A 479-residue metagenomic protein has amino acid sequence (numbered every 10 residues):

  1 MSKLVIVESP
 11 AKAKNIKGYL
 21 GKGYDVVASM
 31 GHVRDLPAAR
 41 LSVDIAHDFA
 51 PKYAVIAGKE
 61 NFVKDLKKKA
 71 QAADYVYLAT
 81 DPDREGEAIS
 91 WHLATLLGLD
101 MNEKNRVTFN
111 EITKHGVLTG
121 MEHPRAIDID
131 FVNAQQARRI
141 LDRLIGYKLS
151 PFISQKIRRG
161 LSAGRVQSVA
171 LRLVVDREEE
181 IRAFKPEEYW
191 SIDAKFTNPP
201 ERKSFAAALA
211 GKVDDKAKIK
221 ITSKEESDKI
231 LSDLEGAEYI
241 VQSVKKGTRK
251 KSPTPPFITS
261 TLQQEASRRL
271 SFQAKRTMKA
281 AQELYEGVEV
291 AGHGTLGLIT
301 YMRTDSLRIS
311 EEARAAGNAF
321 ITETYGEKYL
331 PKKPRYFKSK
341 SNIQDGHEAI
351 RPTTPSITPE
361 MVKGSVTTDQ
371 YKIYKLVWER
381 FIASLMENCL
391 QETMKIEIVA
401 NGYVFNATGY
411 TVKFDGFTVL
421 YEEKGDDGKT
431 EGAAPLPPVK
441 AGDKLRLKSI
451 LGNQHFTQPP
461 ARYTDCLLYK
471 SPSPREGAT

Functional and structural regions predicted by a protein language model:
M1-L467: Toprim catalytic domain recognition across nucleic-acid enzymes
Y469-A478: Conserved small/polar residues in nucleotide/adenosyl-binding loops
